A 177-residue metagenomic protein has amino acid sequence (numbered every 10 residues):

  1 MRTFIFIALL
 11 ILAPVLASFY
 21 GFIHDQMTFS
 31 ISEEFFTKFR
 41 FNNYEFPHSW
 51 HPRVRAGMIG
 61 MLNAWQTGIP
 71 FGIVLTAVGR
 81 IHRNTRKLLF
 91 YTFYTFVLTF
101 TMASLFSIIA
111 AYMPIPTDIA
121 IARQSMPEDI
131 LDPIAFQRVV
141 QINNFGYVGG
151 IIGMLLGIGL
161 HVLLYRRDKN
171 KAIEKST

Functional and structural regions predicted by a protein language model:
M1-L10: N-terminal membrane topogenic signal
L10-D25, F93-P114: Hydrophobic alpha-helical membrane-insertion segments
Y20, H24, F29, G68-G72 (+2 more regions): Alpha-helical transmembrane segments of polytopic integral membrane proteins, especially the permease/helical cores
S30-F35, S107-P127: Juxtamembrane non-transmembrane "cap" segments at the membrane-aqueous interface of multi-pass membrane proteins
E33-P52: Perimembrane loop-to-helix junctions flanking transmembrane segments
N43-Y44, I121-V139: Short, membrane-exposed interhelical loops at transmembrane-helix boundaries
W50-T67, D132-L155: Hydrophobic alpha-helical transmembrane segments
G72-V97, H161-T177: Cytoplasmic juxtamembrane regions at transmembrane-helix boundaries
